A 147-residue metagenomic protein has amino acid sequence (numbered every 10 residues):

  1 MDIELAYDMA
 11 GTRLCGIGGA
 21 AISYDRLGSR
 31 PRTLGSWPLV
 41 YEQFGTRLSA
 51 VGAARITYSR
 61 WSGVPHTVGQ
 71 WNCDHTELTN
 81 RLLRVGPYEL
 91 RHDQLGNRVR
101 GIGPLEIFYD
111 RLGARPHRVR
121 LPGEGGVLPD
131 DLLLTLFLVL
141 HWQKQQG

Functional and structural regions predicted by a protein language model:
M1-T12, R47, A53-G147: Long terminal segments
